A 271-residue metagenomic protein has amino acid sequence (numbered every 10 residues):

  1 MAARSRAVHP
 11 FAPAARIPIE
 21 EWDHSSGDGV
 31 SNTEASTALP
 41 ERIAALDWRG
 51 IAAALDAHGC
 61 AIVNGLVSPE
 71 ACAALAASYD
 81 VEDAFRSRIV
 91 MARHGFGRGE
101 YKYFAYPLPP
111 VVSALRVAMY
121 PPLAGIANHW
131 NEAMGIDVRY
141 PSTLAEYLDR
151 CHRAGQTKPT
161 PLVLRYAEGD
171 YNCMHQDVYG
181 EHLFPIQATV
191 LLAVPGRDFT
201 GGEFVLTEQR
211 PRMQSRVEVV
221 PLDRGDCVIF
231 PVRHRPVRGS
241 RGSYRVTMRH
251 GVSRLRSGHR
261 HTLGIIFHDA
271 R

Functional and structural regions predicted by a protein language model:
M1-A57: Fe(II)/2-oxoglutarate
G50-L148: Non-heme Fe(II)/2-oxoglutarate
P107-V117, D149-R150, E168-D170, F184-P185 (+1 more regions): Generic detector of contiguous secondary-structure segments
Q156-E168: A short glycine-rich, His/Asp/Glu-containing loop-to-beta-strand
P161-V163, A188-V190, L263-F267: A structural signal for short, well-ordered beta-strand segments
R165-A167, G180-D198: Short, conserved beta-strand element in jelly-roll/cupin
N172-Y179: Histidine-centered catalytic micro-motifs
F184, P195, F199-R271: Catalytic core of Fe(II)/2-oxoglutarate
